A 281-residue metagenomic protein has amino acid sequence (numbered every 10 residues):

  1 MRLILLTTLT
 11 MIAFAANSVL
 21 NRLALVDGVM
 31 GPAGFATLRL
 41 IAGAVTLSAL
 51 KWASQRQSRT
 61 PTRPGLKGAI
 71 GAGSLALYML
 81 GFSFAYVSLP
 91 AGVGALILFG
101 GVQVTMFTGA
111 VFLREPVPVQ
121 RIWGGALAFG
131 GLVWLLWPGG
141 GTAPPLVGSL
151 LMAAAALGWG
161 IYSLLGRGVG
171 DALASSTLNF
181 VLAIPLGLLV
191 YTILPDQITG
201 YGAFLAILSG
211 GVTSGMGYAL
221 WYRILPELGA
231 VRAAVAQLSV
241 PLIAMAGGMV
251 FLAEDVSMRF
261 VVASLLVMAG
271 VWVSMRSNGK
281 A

Functional and structural regions predicted by a protein language model:
M1-I4, G28-T37, T60-G65, W137-G158 (+2 more regions): Juxtamembrane helix-entry segments on the extracytoplasmic side of multipass membrane proteins
M1-T37, G73, L77-G81, G125 (+3 more regions): Glycine-/small-residue-enriched transmembrane alpha-helix faces in small-molecule transporters and effluxers
T7, R63-A72, V117-F129, S149 (+2 more regions): Cytoplasmic-side transmembrane-helix entry/capping segments in multi-pass membrane proteins
A13, S48, S54-L98, F107 (+2 more regions): Specific transmembrane alpha-helical segments of multi-pass solute transporters/efflux pumps, especially DMT/EamA
G28-L77, T105-M106, G158-Y162, T177-L194 (+1 more regions): Transmembrane alpha-helices of multi-pass small-molecule transport proteins
L38, L75, G94-G101, G166-A183 (+1 more regions): Helix-helix packing/entry segments at the starts of transmembrane helices
T46, K51, F84, G101-W123 (+2 more regions): C-terminal transmembrane-helix exit sites in multi-pass transporters
L47, K51, L75, V117-W137 (+3 more regions): Hydrophobic transmembrane alpha-helices of multi-pass small-molecule transport proteins
